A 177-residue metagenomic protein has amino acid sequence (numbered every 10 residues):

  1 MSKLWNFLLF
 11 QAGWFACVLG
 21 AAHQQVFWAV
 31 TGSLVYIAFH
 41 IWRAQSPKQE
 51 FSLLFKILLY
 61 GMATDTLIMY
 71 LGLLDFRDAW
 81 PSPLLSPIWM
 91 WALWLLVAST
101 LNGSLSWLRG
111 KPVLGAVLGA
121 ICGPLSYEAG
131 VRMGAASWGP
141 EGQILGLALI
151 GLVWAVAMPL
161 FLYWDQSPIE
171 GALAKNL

Functional and structural regions predicted by a protein language model:
M1-L177: Aromatic-rich, lipid-facing transmembrane alpha helices and their immediate juxtamembrane interface loops in integral
